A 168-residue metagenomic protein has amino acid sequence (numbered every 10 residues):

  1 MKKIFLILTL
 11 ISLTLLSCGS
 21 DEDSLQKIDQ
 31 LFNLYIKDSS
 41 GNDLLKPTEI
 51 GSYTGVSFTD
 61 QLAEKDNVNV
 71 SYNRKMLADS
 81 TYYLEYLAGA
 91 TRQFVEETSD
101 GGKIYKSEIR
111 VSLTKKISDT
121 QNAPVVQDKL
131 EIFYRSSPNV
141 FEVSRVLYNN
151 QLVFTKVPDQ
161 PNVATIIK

Functional and structural regions predicted by a protein language model:
M1-I4: Positively charged n-region of N-terminal signal peptides that target proteins for export
T14-S17: C-terminal motif of bacterial Sec signal peptides marking the signal peptidase cleavage site
G19-E22: Bacterial signal peptide processing site
S24-D38: A short, Gly/Thr-enriched small/hydrophobic beta-strand-prone motif that recurs across taxa
I28-D29, P47-V56: Short coil-to-beta strand junction motifs in C2/discoidin
I36-E49: Short amphipathic, basic-aromatic surface patches that mediate peripheral association with negatively charged
S52-K116: Tryptophan-paired
D119-K168: Glycine-rich, aromatic-bearing surface loops/beta-hairpins
